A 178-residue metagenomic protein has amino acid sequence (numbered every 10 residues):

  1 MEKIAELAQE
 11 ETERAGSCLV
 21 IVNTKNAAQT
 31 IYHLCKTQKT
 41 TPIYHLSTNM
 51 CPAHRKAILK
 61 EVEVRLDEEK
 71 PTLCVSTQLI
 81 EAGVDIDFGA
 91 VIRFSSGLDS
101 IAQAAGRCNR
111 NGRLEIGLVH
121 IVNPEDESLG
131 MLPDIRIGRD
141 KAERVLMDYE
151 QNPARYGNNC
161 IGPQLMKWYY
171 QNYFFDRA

Functional and structural regions predicted by a protein language model:
K3-I21, N26-K56, E63-V64, I92 (+2 more regions): C-terminal helicase lobe and adjacent C-terminal extensions/tails of nucleic-acid helicase motors
A27, E81-A82: Residues immediately C-terminal
R65-E81, R93: Conserved two-lobed SF2 helicase motor
V84-F88: Conserved ATPase-coupling elements of RecA-like P-loop NTPase cores
